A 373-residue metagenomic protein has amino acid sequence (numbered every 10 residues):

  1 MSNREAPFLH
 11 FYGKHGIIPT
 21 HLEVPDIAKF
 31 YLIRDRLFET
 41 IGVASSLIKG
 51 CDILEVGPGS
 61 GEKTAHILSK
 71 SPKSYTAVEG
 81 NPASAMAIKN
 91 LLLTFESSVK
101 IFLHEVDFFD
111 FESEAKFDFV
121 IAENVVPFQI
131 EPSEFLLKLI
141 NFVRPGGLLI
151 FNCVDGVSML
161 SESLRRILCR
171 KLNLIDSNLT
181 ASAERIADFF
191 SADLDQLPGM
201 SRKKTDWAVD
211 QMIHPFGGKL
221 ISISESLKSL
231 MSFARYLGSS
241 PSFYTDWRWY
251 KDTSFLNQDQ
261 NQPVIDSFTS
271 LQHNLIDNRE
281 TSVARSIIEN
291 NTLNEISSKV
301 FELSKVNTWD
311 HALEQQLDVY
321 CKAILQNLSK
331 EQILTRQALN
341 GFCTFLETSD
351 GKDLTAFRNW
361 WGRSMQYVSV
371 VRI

Functional and structural regions predicted by a protein language model:
A28-K49: Conserved alpha-helix/loop element of class I SAM-dependent methyltransferases that forms part of the SAM/SAH-binding
S60-S71: Conserved SAM-binding loop of SAM-dependent methyltransferases across substrates and taxa, primarily the Class I
N81: Conserved SAM/SAH-binding beta-strand->alpha-helix loop
E112-V120: A short acidic, Gly/Pro-enriched loop at the edge of an enzyme's catalytic core that lines a small-molecule cofactor
F119-E131: A short SAM/SAH-binding and catalytic strip from SAM-dependent methyltransferases
E134-P145: A short glycine-rich, Lys/Arg-flanked "PGG" loop and its adjoining helix->strand segment in the class I
I150-I186: Conserved class I S-adenosyl-L-methionine
N178-N307: Substrate-binding/catalytic lobe of Class I Rossmann-like enzymes that use SAM or dcSAM, i.e., the mid-to-C-terminal
